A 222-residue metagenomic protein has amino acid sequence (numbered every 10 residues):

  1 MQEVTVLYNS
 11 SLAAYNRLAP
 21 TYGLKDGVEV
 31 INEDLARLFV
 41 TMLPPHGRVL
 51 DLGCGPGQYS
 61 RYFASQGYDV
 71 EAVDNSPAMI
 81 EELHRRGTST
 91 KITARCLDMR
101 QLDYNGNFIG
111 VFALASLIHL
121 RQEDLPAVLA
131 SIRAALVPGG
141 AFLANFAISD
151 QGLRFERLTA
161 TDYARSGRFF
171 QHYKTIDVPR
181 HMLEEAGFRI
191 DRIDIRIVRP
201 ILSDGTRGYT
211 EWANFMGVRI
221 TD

Functional and structural regions predicted by a protein language model:
M1-P44, D150: Conserved class I S-adenosyl-L-methionine
L50, P56-Q101: Class I SAM-dependent methyltransferase SAM/SAH-binding core
F112-A113: A conserved beta-strand element that flanks and buttresses the S-adenosyl-L-methionine
P126-P138: A short glycine-rich, Lys/Arg-flanked "PGG" loop and its adjoining helix->strand segment in the class I
L143-F170: Conserved class I S-adenosyl-L-methionine
Q171-G187: Short alpha-helix
F188-R199: Conserved S-adenosyl-L-methionine
I201-D222: Core SAM-dependent methyltransferase catalytic element
